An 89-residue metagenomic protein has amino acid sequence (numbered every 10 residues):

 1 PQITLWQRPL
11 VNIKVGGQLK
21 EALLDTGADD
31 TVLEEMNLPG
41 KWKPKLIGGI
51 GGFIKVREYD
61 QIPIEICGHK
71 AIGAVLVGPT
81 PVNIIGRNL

Functional and structural regions predicted by a protein language model:
P1-L10: Short acidic, low-complexity intrinsically disordered linear motifs used for protein-protein interactions
K14-L89: Aspartic protease
